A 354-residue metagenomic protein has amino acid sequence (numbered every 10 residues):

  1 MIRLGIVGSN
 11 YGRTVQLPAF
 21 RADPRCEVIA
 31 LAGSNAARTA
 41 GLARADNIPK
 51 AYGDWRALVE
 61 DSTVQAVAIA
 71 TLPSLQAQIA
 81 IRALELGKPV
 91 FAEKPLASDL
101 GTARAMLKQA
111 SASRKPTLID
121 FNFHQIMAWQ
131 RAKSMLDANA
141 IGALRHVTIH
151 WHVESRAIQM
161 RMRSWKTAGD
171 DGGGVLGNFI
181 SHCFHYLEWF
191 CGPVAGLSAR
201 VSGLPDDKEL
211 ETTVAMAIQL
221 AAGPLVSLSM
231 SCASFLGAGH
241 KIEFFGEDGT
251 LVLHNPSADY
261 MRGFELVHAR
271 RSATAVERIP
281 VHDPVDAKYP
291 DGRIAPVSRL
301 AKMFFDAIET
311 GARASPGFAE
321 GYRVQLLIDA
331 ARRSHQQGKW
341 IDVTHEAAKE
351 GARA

Functional and structural regions predicted by a protein language model:
M1-D46: N-terminal Rossmann-like dinucleotide-binding module
L4, D46-Q109: Beta-loop-alpha module in the N-terminal Rossmann-like domain of NAD(P)-dependent dehydrogenases, especially those
Y52, A92, T117-I119, L228 (+1 more regions): Hydrophobic residues in well-ordered beta-strands that form the structural core
A105-F123, A143-V147: Rossmann-fold dehydrogenase core element
K115, G142-H146, R333-A354: C-terminal capping/lid region of NAD(P)-dependent oxidoreductase domains
N122, E243, E247-P316, I341 (+1 more regions): C-terminal glycine/acidic-rich active-site capping loop/insertion
F123-K208, G338: Predominantly a Rossmann-like dinucleotide-binding segment in NAD(P)-dependent oxidoreductases
S181, D206, S229-G237: Glycine-rich phosphate/pyrophosphate-binding beta-alpha loops
